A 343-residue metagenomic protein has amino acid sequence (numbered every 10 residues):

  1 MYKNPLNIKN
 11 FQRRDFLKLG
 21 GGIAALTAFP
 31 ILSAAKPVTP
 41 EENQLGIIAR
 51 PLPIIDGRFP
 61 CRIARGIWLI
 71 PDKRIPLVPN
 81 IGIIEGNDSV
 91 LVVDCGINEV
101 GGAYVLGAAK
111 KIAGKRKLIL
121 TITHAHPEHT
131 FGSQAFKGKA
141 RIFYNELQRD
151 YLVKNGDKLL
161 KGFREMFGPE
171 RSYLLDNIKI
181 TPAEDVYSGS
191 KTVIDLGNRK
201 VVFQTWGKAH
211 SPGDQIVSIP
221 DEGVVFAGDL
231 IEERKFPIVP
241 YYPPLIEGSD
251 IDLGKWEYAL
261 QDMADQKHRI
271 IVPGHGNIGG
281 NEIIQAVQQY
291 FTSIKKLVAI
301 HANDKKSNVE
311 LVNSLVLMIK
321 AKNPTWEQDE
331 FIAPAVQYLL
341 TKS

Functional and structural regions predicted by a protein language model:
M1-Q12: N-terminal secretory signal peptides
Q12-F29: N-terminal export leaders
I31-I70: C-terminal segment of N-terminal export signals and the immediately downstream linker at the start of the mature
E42-N43, R62, D150-W206, P212 (+3 more regions): Metallo-beta-lactamase
P60-A108, V217-D229: Conserved beta-strand hairpin/beta-sheet module of binuclear metal-dependent hydrolase folds, prominently
S89-L91, C95-E99, V193, K200-Q289 (+2 more regions): Metallo-beta-lactamase
G107-G189, K296: Active-site HxH/HxHxD metal-binding segment of metal-dependent hydrolases
P324-S343: Short, amphipathic C-terminal "tail helix"
